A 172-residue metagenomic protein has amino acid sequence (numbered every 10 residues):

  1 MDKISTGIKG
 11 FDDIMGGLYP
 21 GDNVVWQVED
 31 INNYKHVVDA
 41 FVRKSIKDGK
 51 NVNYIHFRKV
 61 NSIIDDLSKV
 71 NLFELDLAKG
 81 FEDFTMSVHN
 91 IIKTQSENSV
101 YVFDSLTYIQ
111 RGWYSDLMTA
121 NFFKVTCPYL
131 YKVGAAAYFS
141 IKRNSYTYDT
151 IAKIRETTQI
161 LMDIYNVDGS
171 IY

Functional and structural regions predicted by a protein language model:
K3-K59: Glycine-rich P-loop/Walker A and Walker A-like loops and their local beta1-loop-alpha1 context in P-loop NTPases
G7-G10, Y34-V38, G80, F84 (+4 more regions): Helical mechanochemical/support elements of P-loop NTPase systems and associated helical scaffolds
G16-Y19, K44-D48, I92-Q95, P128-V133 (+1 more regions): Conserved catalytic network of the ASCE P-loop NTPase/AAA+ motor domain
V25, V100-D104, Y138: Structural motif
I31-N32, R58-S62, A78-K79, L106-I109 (+3 more regions): Conserved nucleotide-binding/hydrolysis micro-motifs of P-loop NTPases
D48-R111: Conserved inter-motif catalytic segment of the P-loop NTP-binding fold
G112-W113, M118-S145: Substrate-engagement module of ASCE P-loop NTPases
A135, I141-Y172: Phosphate-binding/switch region of NTP-binding enzymes
